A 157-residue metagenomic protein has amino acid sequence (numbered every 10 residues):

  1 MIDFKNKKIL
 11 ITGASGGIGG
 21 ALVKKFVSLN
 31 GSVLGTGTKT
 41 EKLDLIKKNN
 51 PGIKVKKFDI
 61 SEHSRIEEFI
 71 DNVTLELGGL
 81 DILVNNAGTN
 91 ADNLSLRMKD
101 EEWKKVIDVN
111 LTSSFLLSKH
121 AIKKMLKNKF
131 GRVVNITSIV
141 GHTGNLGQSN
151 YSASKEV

Functional and structural regions predicted by a protein language model:
S15-G16: Conserved glycine-rich cofactor-binding loop
L29-D44: Conserved glycine-rich Rossmann-like NAD(P)H-binding loop of the short-chain dehydrogenase/reductase
F58-E68, D100: The beta1-alpha1 cofactor-binding region of Rossmann-like NAD(H)/NADP(H)-dependent oxidoreductases
L94-S95, E102-I107: Substrate-binding pocket helix/loop in short-chain dehydrogenase/reductase
L96, T143-S149: Active-site loop immediately N-terminal to the catalytic Tyr-X3-Lys motif of short-chain dehydrogenase/reductase
S118, S154: Active-site helix of classical SDR
S138: Residue(s) in the substrate-gating loop at a strand-loop-helix junction that position the organic substrate next
